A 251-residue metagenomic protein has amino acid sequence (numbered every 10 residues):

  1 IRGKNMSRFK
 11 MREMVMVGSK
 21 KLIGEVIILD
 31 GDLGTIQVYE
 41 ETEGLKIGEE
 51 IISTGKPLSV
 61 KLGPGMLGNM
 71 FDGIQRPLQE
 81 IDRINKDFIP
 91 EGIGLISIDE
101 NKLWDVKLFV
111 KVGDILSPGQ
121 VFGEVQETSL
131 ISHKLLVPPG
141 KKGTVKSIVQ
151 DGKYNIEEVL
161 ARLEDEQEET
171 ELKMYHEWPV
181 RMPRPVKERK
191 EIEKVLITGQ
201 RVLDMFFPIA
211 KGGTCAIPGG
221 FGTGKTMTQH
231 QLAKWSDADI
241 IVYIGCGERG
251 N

Functional and structural regions predicted by a protein language model:
I1-D82, K86-P90: N-terminal accessory targeting/assembly segments
N5, S19, T54-G55, I74 (+4 more regions): Conserved "cap/hinge" positions at secondary-structure junctions
I28-G34, P64-Q75, I131-G152, E171-P185: Short, compositionally biased
Q37-V38, E43, D105-I115, V145-K153: Short histidine-centered loop motifs in beta-beta connectors
R83-P139, N155-G213, T228-Q231: P-loop NTPase nucleotide-binding/switch module
G219-G220: The Walker A (P-loop) glycine that initiates the GxxxxGKT/S ATP-binding motif of P-loop NTPases
K225: Conserved lysine of the Walker
D239-N251: Short beta-strand-centered segment that lines the nucleotide-binding/catalytic pocket of NTP-utilizing
